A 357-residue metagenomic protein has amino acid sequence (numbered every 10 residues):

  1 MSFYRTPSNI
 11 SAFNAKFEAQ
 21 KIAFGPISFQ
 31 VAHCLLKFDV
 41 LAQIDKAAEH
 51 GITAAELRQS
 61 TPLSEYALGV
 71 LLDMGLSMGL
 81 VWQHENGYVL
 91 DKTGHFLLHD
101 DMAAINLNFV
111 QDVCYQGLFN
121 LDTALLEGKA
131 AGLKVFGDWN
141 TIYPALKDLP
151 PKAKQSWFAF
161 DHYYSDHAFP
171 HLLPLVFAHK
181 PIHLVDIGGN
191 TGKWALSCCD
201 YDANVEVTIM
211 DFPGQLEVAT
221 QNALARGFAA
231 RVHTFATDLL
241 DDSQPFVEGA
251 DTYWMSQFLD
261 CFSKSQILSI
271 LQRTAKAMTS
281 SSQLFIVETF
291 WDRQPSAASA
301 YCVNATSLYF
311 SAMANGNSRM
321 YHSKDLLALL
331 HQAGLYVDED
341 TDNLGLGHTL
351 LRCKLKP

Functional and structural regions predicted by a protein language model:
S2-L76, L80-W82, A178, H183-P357: Alpha-helical subdomain
T6-I10, K16-K46, Q59, Y66-I182: Conserved Class I S-adenosyl-L-methionine-dependent methyltransferase catalytic core
